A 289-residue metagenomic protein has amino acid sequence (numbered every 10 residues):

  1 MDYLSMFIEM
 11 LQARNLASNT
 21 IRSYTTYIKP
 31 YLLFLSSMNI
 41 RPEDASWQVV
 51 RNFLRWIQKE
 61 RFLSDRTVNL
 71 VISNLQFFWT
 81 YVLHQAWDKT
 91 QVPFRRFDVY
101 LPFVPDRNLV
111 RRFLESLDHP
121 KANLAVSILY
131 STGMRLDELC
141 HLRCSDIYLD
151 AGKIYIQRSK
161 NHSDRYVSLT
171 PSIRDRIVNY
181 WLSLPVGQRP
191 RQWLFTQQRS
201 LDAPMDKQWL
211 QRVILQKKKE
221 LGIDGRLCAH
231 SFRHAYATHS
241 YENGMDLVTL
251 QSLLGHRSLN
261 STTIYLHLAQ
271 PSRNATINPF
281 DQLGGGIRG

Functional and structural regions predicted by a protein language model:
M1-G289: Conserved catalytic core of the tyrosine transesterase superfamily
